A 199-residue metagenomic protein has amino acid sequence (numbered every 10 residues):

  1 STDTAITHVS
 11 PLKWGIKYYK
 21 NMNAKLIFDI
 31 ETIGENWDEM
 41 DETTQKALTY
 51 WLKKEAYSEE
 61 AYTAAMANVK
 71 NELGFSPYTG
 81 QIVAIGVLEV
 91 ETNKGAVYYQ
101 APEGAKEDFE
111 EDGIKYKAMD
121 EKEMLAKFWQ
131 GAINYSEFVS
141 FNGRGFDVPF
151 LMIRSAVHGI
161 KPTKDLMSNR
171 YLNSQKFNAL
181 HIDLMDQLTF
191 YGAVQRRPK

Functional and structural regions predicted by a protein language model:
Y19-G80, N93-G95: Entry/capping segment at the start of metal-dependent catalytic domains with acidic active-site entry clusters
N23-A24, G80-A118, L125, W129-K199: Metal-dependent phosphoesterase core characteristic of DEDDh/y 3'-5' exonuclease domains
